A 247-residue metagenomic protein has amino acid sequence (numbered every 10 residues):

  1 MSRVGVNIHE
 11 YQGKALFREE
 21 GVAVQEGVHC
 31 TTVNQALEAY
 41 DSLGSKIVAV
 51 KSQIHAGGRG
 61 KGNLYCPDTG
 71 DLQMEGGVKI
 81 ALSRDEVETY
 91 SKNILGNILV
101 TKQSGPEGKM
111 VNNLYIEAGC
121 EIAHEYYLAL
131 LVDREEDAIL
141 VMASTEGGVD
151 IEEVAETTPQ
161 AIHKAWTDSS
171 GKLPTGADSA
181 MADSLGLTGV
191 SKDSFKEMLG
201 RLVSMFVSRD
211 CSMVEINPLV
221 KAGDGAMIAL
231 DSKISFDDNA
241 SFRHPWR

Functional and structural regions predicted by a protein language model:
S2-S42, K46, S52: A conserved helix-loop-beta module that forms one wall/lid of the active-site cleft in ATP-utilizing catalytic domains
E10-R18, L43-Y65, V100-I122, L128 (+2 more regions): ATP-grasp fold ATP-binding core
E20, S42-L43, Y90-T101, L131-E135 (+5 more regions): Change "in soluble alpha/beta enzymes" to "in soluble alpha/beta proteins
V24-G27, V50-Y90, Y127, D150-I151 (+2 more regions): Glycine-rich phosphate-binding loop of ATP-grasp-fold ATP-dependent ligases
S52-I54, A129-R134, V141-T145, P218-V220 (+1 more regions): Short beta-strand elements
E88, G96-W166: Hydrophobic alpha-helical hairpins/lids featuring a short glycine-rich hinge
T158, W166-A229, K233-F236: Glycine-rich, mobile lid/loop segments that gate access to catalytic sites or pores
S241-R247: Conformationally flexible catalytic loops at phosphate/diphosphate-handling active centers
